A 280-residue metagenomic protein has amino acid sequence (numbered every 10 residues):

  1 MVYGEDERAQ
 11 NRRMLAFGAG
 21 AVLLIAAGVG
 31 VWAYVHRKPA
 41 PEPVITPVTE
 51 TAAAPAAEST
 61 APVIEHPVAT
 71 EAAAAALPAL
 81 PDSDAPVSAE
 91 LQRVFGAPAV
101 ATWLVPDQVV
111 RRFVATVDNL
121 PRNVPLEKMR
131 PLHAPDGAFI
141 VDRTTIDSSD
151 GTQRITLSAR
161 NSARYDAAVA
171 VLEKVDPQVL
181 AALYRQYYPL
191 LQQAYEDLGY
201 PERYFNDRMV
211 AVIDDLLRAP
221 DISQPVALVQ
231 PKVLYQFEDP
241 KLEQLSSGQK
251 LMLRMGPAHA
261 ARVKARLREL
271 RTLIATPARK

Functional and structural regions predicted by a protein language model:
Y3-A27, V31: Membrane interfacial helix-start segments of signal peptides and signal-anchor transmembrane helices
V29-E42: Hydrophobic single-pass membrane-insertion segments
P41-T152: N-terminal Sec/ER secretory leader and immediately downstream segment of secreted/extracellular precursors
P86-V100, N161-K174, L190, E243-Q249: Acidic/histidine-rich, surface-exposed loop or edge segments in extracytoplasmic proteins
V87, V109-T116, R164-A168, D176 (+5 more regions): Stable alpha-helical elements in mature extracytoplasmic
P125-L132, V179-Y184, A194-M209, Q224-Q230 (+1 more regions): Surface-exposed patches in mature extracellular/periplasmic domains of secreted proteins
D142-D207: Mid-length scaffold segments of soluble, non-membrane domains
Q224-K280: A cross-kingdom marker for long, charged
